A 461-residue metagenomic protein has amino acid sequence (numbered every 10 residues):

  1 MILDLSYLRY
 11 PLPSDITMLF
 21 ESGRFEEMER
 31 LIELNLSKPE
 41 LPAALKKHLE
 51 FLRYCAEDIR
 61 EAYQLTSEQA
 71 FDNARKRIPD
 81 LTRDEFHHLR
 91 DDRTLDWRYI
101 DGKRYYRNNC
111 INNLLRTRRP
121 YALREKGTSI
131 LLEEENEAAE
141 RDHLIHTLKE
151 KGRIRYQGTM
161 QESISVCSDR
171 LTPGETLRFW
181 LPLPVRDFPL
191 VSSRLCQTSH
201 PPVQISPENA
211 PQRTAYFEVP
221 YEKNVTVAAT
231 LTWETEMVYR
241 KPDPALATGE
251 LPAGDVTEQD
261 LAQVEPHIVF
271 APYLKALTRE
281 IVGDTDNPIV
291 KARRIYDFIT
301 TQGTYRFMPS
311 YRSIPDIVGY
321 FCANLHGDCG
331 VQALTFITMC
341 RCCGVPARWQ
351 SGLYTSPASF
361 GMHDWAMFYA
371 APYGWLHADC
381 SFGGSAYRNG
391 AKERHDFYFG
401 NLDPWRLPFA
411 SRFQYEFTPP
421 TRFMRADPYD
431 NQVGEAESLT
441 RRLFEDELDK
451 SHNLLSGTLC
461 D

Functional and structural regions predicted by a protein language model:
M1-A44: Mature N-terminal, pre-catalytic/accessory segment of carbohydrate-active enzymes
S6, Y10-S14, M18, S22 (+1 more regions): Hydrophobic/aromatic-rich core segments of domains that either
P13, F20-G23, E27, P207-P211 (+1 more regions): Acidic low-complexity segments
E29, L34-Y239: Intrinsically disordered, low-complexity N-terminal segments that are enriched in acidic
F179, I295, A366: Terminal peptide-recognition signature
L195-T198, D243-A253, C380-G383: Short intrinsically disordered coil segments
P288-I295, L325-C340: Active-site nucleophilic cysteine motif
G400-D461: Low-complexity, Gly/Ser/Thr/Pro-rich intrinsically disordered linker/tail segments
